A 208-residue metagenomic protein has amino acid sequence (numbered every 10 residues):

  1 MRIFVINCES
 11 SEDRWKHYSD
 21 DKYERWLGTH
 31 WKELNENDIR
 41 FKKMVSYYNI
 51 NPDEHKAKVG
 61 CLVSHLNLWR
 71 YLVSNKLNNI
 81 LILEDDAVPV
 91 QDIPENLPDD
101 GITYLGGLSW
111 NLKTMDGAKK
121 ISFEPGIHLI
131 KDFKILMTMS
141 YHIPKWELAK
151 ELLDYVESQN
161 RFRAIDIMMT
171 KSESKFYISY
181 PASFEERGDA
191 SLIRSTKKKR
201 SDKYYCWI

Functional and structural regions predicted by a protein language model:
M1-L83, A87-I208: An acidic/histidine-cluster motif and surrounding catalytic segment that typifies divalent-metal-assisted enzyme active
